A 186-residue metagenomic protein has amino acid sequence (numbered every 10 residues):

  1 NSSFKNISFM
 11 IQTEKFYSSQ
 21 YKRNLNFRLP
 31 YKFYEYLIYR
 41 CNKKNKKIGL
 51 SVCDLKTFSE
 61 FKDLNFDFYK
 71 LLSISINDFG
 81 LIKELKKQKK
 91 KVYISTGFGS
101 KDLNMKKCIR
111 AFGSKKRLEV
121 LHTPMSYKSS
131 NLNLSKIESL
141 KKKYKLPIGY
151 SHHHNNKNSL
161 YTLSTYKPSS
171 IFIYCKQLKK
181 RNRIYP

Functional and structural regions predicted by a protein language model:
N1-P186: Catalytic cores and adjacent flexible loops of soluble metabolic enzymes that perform enolate/carbanion chemistry on
